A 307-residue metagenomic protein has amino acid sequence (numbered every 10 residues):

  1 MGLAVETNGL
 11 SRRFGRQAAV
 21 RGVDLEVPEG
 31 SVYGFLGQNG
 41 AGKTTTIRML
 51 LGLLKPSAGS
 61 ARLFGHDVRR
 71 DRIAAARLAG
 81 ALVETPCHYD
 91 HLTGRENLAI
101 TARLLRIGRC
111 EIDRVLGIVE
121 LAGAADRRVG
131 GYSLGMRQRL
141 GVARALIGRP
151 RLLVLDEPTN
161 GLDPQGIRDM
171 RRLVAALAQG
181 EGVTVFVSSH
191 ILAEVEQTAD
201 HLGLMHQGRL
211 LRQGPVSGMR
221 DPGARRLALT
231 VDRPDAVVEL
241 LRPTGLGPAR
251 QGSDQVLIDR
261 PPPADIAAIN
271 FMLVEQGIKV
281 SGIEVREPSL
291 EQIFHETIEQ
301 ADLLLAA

Functional and structural regions predicted by a protein language model:
G2-T7, R12-V187, L192-H206, L210-R212: ABC transporter nucleotide-binding domains
R12, L25, L229-T230, I258 (+1 more regions): Preference for bulky hydrophobic residues occupying beta-strand positions in well-ordered beta-sheet regions
A19, G108, E194, A236-V237 (+2 more regions): Short phosphate-engaging motifs
H66-R69, R106, D232-P234, P261-P263 (+1 more regions): Short, surface-exposed acidic/glycine-rich loop or hinge patches that mediate macromolecular interfaces
I100, R114, E239, F271 (+1 more regions): Surface-exposed charge patches
R171-R260: ABC transporter nucleotide-binding domain
P261-A307: C-terminal coupling/interaction segments
